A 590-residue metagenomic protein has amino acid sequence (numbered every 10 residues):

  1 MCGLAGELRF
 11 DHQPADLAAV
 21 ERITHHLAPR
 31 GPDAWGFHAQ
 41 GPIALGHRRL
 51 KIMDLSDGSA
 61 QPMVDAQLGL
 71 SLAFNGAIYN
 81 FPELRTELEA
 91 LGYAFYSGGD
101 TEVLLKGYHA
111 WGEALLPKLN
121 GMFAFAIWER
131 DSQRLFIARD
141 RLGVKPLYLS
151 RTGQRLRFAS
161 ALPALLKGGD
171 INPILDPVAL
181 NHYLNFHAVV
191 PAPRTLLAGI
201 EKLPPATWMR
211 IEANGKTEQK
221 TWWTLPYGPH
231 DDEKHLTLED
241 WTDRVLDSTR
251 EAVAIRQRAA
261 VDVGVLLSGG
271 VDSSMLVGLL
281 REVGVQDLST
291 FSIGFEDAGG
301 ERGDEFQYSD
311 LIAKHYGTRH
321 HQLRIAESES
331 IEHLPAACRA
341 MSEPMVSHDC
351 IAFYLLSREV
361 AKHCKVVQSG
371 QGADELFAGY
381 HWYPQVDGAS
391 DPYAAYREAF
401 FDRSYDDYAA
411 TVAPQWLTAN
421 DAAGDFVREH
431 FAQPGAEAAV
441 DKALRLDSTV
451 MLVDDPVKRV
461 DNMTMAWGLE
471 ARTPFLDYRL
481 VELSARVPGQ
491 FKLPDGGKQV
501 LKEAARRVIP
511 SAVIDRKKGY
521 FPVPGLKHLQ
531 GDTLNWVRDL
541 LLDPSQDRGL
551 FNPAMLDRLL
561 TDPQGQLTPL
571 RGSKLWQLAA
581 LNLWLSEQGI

Functional and structural regions predicted by a protein language model:
M1-L4, E21, G41, A114 (+8 more regions): Adenosyl-5′-phosphate
M1-M341, F353, E503-R507, A512 (+3 more regions): Cysteine-centered catalytic environments shared across enzyme families
L267, G370, L452: Conserved S/T- and glycine-rich ATP-binding loop of Class I adenylate-forming
G300, I325, P344-S347, Y396 (+1 more regions): Alpha-helix capping and helix-loop boundary segments enriched in small/acidic/polar residues
P335-R339, Y383-Q385, H528-Q530: Short low-complexity, flexible loop/linker segments enriched in glycine and/or proline with clustered acidic
C364-D374, A378-Y380: Short acidic/histidine-rich active-site segments
F377-F400: A mobile, often basic/glycine-rich helix-loop segment that functions as the active-site lid/recognition loop
